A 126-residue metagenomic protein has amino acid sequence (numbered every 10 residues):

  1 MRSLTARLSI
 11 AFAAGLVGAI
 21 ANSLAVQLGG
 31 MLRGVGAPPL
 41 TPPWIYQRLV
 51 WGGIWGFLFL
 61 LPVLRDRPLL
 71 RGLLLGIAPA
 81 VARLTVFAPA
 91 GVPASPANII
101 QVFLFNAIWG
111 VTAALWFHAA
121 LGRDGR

Functional and structural regions predicted by a protein language model:
M1-R126: Juxtamembrane/disordered regions of integral membrane proteins
